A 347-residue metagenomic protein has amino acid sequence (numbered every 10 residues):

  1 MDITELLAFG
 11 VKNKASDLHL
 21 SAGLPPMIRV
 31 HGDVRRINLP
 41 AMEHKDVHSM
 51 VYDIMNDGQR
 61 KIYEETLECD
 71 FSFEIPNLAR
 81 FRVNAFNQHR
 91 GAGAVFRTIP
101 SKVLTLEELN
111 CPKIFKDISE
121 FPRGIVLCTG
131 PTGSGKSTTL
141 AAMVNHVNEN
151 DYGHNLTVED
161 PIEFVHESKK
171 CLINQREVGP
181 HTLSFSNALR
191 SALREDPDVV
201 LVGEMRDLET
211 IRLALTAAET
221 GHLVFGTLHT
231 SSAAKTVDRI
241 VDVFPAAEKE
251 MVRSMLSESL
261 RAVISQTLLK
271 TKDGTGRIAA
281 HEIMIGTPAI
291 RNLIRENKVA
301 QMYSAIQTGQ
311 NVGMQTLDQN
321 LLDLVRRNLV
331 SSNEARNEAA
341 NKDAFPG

Functional and structural regions predicted by a protein language model:
M1-G347: Short, flexible helix-loop junctions that flank or precede catalytic/ligand sites
